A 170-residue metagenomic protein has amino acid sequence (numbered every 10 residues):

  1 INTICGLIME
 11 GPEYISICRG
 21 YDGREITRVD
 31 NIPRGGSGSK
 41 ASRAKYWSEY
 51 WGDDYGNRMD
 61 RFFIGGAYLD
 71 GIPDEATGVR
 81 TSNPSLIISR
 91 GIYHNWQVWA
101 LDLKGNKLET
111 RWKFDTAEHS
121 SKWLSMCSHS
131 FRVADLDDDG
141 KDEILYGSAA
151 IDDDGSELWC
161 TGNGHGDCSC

Functional and structural regions predicted by a protein language model:
I1-C170: Beta-propeller-forming repeat regions
